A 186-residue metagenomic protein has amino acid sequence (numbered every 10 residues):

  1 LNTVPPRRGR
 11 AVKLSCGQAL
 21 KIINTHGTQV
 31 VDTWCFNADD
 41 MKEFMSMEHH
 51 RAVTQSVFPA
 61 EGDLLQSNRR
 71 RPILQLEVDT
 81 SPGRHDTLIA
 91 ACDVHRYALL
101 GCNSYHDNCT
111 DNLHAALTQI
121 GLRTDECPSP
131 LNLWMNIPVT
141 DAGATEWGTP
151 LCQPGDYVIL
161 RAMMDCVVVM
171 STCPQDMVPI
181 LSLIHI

Functional and structural regions predicted by a protein language model:
L1-A60: Solvent-exposed, flexible loop/coil segments flanking beta-strands in beta-rich domains
R7-G9, Q75, C173: Intrinsically disordered, low-complexity, charge-rich terminal extensions of nucleic-acid-associated complexes
G9-V12, A144-R161: Beta-sandwich interaction modules
L14-I22, L160-P174: Noncatalytic modules at the cell exterior or secretory-pathway interfaces, chiefly beta-strand-rich lectin/adhesion
R51-M135: Low-complexity, serine/threonine/proline-enriched polar segments
P130-P150: Extracytoplasmic beta-sandwich strand-turn segments characteristic of Greek-key/jelly-roll folds
D176-V178: Short acidic/polar inter-strand loop motif in beta-rich domains
I184-I186: Conserved small/polar residues in nucleotide/adenosyl-binding loops
